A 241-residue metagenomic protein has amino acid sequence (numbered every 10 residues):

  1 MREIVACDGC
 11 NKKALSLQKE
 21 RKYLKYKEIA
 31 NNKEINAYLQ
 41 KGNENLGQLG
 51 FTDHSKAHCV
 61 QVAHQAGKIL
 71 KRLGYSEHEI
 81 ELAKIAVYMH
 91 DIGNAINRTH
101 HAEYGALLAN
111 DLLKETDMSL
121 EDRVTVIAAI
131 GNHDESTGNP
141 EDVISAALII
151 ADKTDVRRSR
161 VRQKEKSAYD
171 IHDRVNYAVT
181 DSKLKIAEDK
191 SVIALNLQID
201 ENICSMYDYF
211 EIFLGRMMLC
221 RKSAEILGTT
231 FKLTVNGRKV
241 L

Functional and structural regions predicted by a protein language model:
R2-H101: Acidic/His-rich, divalent-metal-binding segments that scaffold phosphate/diphosphate chemistry
I4-Y26, N110-H133, S191: Short N-terminal signal/transit or membrane-insertion segments and the immediately adjacent low-complexity/disordered
S16, D155-L241: Terminal helices and disordered tails flanking the catalytic cores of nucleotide-processing hydrolases
L24, K33-N36, Q40, E77 (+4 more regions): Generic alpha-helical secondary structure signal
G47-Q48, H58, K71-K185: Divalent metal-dependent catalytic cores for phosphoryl transfer on phosphate-bearing substrates
